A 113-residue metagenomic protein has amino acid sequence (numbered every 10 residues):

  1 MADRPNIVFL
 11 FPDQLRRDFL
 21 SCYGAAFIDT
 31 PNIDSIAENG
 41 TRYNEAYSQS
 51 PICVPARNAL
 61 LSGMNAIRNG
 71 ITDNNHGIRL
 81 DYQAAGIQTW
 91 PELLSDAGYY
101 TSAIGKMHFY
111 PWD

Functional and structural regions predicted by a protein language model:
M1-D113: Formylglycine-dependent sulfatase
